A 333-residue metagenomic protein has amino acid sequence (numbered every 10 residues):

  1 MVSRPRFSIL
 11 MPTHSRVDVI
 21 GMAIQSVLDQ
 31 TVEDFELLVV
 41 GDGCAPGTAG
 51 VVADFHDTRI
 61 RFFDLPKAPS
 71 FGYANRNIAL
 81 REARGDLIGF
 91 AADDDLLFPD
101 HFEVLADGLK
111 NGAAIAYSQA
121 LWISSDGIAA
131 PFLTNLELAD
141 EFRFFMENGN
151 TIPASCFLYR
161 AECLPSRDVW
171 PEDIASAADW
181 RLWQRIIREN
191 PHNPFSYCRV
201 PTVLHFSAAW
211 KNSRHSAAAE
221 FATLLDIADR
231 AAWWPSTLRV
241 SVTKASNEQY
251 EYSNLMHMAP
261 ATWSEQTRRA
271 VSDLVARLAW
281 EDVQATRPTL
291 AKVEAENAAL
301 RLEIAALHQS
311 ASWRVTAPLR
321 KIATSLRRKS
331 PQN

Functional and structural regions predicted by a protein language model:
M1-N254: Nucleotide-sugar donor-binding/catalytic module of glycosyltransferases that assemble extracellular/cell-envelope
V240-N333: Boundary detector for helix-to-coil junctions that initiate low-complexity/charged tails
